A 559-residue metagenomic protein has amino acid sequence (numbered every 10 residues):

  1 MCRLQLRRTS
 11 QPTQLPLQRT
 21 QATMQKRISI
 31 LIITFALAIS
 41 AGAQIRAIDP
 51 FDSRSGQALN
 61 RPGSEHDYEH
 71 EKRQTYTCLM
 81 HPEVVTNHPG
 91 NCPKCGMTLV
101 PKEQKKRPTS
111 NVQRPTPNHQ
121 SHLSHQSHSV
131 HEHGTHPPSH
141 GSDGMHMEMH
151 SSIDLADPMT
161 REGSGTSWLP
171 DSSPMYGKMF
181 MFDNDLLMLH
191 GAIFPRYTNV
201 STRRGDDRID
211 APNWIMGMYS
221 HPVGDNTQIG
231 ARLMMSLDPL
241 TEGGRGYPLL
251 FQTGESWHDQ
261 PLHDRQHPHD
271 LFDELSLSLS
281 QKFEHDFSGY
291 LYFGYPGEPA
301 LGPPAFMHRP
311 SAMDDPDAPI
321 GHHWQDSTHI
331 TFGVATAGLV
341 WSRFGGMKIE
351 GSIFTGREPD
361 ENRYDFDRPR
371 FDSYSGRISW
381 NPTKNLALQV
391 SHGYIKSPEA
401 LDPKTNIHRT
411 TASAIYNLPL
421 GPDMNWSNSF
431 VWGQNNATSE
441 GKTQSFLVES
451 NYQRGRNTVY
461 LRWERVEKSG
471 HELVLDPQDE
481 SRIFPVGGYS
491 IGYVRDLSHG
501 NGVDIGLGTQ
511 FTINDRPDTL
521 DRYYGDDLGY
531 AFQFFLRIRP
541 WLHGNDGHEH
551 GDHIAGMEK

Functional and structural regions predicted by a protein language model:
G177-K178, I215-H221, L275-Q281, A335-W341 (+7 more regions): Residues on the lipid-exposed face of transmembrane beta-strands in outer-membrane beta-barrel proteins
D185, D207-I215, H269-L275, H329-A335 (+6 more regions): Residues that define the transmembrane beta-barrel architecture of outer-membrane proteins
L187, D225-I229, H285-G289, R343-I349 (+5 more regions): Repeated loop/turn-to-beta-strand initiation elements of outer-membrane beta-barrel proteins
L189-G191, I229-L233, L291-F293, A337 (+8 more regions): Membrane-embedded beta-strand positions of outer-membrane beta-barrel proteins
I193-S201, M235-T241, F293-P299, W341 (+9 more regions): Transmembrane beta-strands of outer-membrane beta-barrel pores
E242-S379: Surface-exposed coil loops of outer-membrane beta-barrel proteins
F344-G346, S352, P369, R377-E480 (+1 more regions): Detector for outer-membrane/organellar transmembrane beta-barrel domains, recognizing the amphipathic beta-strand
I491, D526-K559: Outer-membrane beta-barrel "beta-signal"
